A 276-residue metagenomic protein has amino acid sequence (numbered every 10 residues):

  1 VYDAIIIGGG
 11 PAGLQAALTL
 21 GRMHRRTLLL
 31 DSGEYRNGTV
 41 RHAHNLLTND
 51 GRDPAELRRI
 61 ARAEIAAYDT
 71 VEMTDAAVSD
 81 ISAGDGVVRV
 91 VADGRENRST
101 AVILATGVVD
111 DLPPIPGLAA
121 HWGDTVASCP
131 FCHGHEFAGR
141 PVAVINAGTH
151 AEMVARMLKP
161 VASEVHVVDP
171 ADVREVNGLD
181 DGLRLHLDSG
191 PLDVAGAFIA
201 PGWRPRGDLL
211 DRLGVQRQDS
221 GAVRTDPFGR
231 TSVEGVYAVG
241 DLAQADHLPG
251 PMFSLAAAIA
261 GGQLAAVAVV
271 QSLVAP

Functional and structural regions predicted by a protein language model:
V1-A4, E72-G139, F198, V223-T231: FAD-binding core/adjacent interface of flavoenzyme oxidoreductases
Y2-E56, R140-P141, E152-A155, K159-P170: Beta1-alpha1 glycine-rich phosphate/pyrophosphate-binding loop at the start of Rossmann-like nucleotide-binding domains
Y2-R22, V90-A92, I103, G178-L179 (+7 more regions): Structured catalytic cores of enzymes that bind and process phosphorylated ligands/cofactors
G8, S99-A101, A105-G107, L112-P114 (+5 more regions): Short, well-ordered coil/turn residues at beta-beta hairpins and beta-strand->alpha-helix junctions within
T39, V270-P276: Active-site-proximal substrate-binding core of FAD-dependent oxidoreductases
R59-A92, E96-S99, P160-T225, L273-A275: A Rossmann-like FAD-binding core segment of flavoenzymes
A120-E136, P201-A257, L264, Q271: FAD-site-proximal beta/loop scaffold in flavoenzymes
V144-D180, A257, G261-Q263: Active-site substrate-recognition segment that forms the wall of the catalytic cavity or substrate channel
